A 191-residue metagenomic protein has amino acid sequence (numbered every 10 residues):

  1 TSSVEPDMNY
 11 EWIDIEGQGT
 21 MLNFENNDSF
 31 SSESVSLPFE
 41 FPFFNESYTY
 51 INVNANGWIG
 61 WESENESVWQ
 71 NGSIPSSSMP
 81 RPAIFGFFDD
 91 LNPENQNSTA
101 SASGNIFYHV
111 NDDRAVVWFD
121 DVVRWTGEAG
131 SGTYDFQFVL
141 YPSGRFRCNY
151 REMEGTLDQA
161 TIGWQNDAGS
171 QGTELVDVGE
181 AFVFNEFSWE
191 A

Functional and structural regions predicted by a protein language model:
T1-A191: Extracytoplasmic Ser/Thr/Pro-rich, glycosylation-prone low-complexity segments
